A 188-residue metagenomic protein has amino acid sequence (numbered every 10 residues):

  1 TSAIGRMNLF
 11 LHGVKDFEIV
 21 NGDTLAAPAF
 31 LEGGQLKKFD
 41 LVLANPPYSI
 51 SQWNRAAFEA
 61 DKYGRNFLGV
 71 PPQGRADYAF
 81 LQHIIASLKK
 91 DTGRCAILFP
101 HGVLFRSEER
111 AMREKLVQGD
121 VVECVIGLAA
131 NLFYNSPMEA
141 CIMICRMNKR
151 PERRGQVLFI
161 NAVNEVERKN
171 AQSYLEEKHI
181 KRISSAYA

Functional and structural regions predicted by a protein language model:
A3-L36: S-adenosyl-L-methionine
A26, G33-A188: A conserved structural/catalytic subdomain of Rossmann-like adenosyl-cofactor enzymes
